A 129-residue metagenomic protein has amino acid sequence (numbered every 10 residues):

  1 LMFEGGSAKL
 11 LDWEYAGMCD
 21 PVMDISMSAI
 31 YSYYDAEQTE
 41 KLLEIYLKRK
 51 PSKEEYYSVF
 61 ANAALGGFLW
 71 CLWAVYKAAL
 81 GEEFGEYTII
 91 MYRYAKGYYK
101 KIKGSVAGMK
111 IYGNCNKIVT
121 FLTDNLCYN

Functional and structural regions predicted by a protein language model:
L1-M23, K117, L126-N129: Active-site acidic catalytic loop and adjacent metal/ATP-binding pocket of ATP-dependent phosphoryl transfer enzymes
V22-P51, A64-E82: Active-site activation/catalytic loop segments of kinase-like enzymes and analogous catalytic loops in related
E55: Short conserved motifs of the RecA-like P-loop NTPase core
S58-A61: ATP-dependent phospho-/nucleotidyl transfer catalytic cores
W73-N129: ATP/Mg2+ or Mg2+-diphosphate-binding catalytic cores that bind nucleotide phosphates or diphosphates via glycine-rich
